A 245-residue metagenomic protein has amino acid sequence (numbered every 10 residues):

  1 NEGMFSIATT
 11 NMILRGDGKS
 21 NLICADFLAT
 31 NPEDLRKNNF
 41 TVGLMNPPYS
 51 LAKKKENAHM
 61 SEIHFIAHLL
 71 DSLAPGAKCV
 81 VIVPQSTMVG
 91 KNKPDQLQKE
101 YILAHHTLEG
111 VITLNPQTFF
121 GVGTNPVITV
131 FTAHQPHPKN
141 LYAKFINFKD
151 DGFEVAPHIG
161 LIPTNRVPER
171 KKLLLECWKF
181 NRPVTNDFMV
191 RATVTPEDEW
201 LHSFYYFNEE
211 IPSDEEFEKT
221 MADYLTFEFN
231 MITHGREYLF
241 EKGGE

Functional and structural regions predicted by a protein language model:
N1-K37: S-adenosyl-L-methionine
K37, V42-E245: A conserved structural/catalytic subdomain of Rossmann-like adenosyl-cofactor enzymes
